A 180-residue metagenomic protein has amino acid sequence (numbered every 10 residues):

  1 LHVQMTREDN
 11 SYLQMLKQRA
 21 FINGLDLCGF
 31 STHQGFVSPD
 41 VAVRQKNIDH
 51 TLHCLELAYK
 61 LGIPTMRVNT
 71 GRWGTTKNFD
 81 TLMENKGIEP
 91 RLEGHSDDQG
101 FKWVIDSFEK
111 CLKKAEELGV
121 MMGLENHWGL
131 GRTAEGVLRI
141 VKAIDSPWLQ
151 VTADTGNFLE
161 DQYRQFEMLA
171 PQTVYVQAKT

Functional and structural regions predicted by a protein language model:
L1, L27-T32, M66-V68, M122-L124 (+2 more regions): Hydrophobic faces of well-ordered beta-strands that scaffold small-molecule active sites in alpha/beta enzyme cores
L1-Q14: N-terminal, post-signal-peptide region of Sec/Tat-exported proteins
M5-E8, P39-R44, R164: Short, solvent-exposed loop/turn segments at secondary-structure boundaries
E8, G129, N157-F158: Glycine-/small-residue-rich active-site loops that bind phosphorylated ligands and cofactors
L13-Q14, R19-D26, V37-Q150: Active-site acidic/histidine proton-transfer and metal-coordination neighborhood in alpha/beta enzyme cores
H33, R72, F158: Active-site pre-Tyr helix/loop in NAD(P)-dependent dehydrogenases
A134-L138, K142, W148, N157-T180: Gly/Pro-rich active-site loop or hairpin
